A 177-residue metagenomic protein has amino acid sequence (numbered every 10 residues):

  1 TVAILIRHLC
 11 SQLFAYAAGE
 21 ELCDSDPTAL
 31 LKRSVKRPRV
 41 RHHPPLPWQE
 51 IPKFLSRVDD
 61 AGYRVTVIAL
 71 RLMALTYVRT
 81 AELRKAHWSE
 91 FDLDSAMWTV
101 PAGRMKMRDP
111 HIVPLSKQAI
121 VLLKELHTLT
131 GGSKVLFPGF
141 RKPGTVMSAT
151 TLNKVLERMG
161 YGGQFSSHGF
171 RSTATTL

Functional and structural regions predicted by a protein language model:
A3-S11, G19-A86, D94, M105-P110 (+2 more regions): Basic, Lys/Arg- and aromatic-enriched nucleic-acid-binding interface segment
F14-A18, K124: Short amphipathic alpha-helical interface segments enriched in basic and hydrophobic/aromatic residues, used as
A29-L30, R41, S95-G103, L136-G139 (+2 more regions): Short functional hotspots where side chains directly engage DNA or cofactors
P52, S56-V67, T76, V113 (+2 more regions): Short, basic (Lys/Arg/His-rich) helix/loop patches that form interaction surfaces in the mid-to-C-terminal regions
R84, L123-K124: A short local structural element in Rossmann-fold oxidoreductases
L93-S95, K117: Residue-level signal for tight coil/turn positions that link beta-strands
